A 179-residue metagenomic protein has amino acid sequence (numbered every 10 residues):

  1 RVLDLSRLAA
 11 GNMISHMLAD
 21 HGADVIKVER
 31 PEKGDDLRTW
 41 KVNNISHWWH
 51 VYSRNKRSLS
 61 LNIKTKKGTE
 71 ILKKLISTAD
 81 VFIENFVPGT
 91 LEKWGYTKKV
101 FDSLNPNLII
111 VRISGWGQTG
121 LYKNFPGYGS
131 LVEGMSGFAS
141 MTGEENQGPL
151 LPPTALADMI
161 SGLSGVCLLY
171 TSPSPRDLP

Functional and structural regions predicted by a protein language model:
R1-L168, S172: N-terminal helix-loop segment corresponding to the beta1-alpha1 unit of nucleotide/adenylate-binding folds
P173-P179: A short, hydrophobic C-terminal helix/tail in secreted or cell-surface proteins
